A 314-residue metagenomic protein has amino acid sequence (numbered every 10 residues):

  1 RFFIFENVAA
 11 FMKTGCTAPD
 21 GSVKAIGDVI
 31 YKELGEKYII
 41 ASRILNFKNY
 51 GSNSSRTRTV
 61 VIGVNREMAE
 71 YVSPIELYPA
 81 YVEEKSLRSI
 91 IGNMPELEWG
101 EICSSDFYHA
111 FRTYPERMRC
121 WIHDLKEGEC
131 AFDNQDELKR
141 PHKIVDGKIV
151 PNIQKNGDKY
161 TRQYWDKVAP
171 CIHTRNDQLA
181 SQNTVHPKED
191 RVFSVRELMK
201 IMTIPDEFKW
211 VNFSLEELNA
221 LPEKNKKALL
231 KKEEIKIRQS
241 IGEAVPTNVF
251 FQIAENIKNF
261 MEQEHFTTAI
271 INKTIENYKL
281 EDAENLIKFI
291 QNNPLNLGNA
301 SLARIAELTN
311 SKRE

Functional and structural regions predicted by a protein language model:
R1-K159: Class I S-adenosyl-L-methionine
H109-E314: C-terminal target-recognition/interaction regions appended to catalytic cores
